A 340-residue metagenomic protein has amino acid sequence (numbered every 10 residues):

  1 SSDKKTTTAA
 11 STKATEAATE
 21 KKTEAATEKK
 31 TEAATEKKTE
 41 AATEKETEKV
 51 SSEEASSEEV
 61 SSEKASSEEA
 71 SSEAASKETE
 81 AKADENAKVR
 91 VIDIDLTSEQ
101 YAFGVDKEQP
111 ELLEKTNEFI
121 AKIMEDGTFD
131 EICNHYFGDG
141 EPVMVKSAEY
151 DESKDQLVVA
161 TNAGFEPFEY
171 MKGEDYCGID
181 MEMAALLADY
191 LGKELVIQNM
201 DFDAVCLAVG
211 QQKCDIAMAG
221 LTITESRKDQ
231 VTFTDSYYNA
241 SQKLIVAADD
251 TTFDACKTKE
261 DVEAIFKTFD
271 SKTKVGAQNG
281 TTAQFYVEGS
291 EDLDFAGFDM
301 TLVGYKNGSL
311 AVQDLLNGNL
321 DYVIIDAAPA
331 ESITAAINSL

Functional and structural regions predicted by a protein language model:
S1, E111-E131, H135-Y136, D151-I223 (+3 more regions): Extracytoplasmic small-molecule ligand-binding "clamshell" domains of the periplasmic binding protein/Venus flytrap
T6, A10-A83: Long, intrinsically disordered low-complexity tandem-repeat segments
A75, F103, T116, L187 (+2 more regions): Hydrophobic residues within well-ordered alpha-helices
A75, T161-P167, Y176-D189, N239-V312 (+1 more regions): Bilobed "Venus flytrap"/periplasmic-binding protein-like clamshell domains and structurally analogous long
A75-T97, A204-L207, A219-Q230, Y286-G289 (+2 more regions): A ligand-binding cleft/hinge motif common to bilobed small-molecule-binding domains
A83-N117, V145-K146, E152, A163 (+3 more regions): Periplasmic-binding protein-like
N86-T97, A185, E194-F266: Acidic, polar ligand-binding/catalytic clefts
L96-P142, M181-Y190, V246-A264, F269-D270 (+2 more regions): Extended ligand-binding regions for polar small-molecule ligands
